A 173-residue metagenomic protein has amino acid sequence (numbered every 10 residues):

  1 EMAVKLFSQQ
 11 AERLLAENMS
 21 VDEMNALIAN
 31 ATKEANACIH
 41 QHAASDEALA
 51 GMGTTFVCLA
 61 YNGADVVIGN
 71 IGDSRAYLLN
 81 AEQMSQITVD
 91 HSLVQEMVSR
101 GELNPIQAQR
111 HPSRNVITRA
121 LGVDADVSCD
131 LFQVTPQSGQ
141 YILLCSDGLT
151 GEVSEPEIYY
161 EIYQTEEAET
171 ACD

Functional and structural regions predicted by a protein language model:
E1-D173: PP2C/PPM-type serine/threonine phosphatase catalytic domain
